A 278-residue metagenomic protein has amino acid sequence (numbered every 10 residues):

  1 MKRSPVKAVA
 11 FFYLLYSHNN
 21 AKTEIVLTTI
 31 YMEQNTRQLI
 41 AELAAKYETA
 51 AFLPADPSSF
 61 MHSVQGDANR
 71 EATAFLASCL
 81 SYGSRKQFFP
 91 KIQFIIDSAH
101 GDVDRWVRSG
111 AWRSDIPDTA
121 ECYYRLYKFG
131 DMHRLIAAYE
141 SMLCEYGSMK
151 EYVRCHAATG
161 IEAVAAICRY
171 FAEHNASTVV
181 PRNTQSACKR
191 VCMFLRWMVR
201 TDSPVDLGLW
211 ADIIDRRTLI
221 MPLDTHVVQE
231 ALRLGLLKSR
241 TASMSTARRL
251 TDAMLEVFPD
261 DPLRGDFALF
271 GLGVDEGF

Functional and structural regions predicted by a protein language model:
M1-F12, K22-E24: Positively charged N-terminal leader segments that act as targeting/secretion signals
F11-Y16, Y31: Aromatic (phenylalanine/tyrosine) cluster motif
L27-F278: HhH-family (HhH-GPD) DNA N-glycosylase catalytic core used in base-excision repair
